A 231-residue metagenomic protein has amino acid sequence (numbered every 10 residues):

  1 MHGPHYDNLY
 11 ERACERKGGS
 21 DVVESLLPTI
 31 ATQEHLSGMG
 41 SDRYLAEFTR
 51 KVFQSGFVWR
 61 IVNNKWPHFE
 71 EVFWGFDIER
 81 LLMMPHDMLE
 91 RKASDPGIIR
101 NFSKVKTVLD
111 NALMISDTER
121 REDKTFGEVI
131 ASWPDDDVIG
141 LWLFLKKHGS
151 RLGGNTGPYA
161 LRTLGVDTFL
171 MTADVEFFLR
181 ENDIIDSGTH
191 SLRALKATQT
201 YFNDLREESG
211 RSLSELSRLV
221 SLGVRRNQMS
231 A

Functional and structural regions predicted by a protein language model:
M1-N101, V105, L219-R226: N-terminal polyanion-binding entry modules of DNA glycosylases/AP lyases and select other DNA-binding proteins
M1-T29, D123, G127-A231: C-terminal accessory module of base-excision DNA glycosylases/AP lyases that mediates lesion recognition and DNA
A13, S55, V105, N111-A112 (+2 more regions): Small-side-chain structural scaffolding
D42-A46, P67, F102-L109, I139 (+3 more regions): Non-catalytic, well-ordered alpha-helical scaffold segments
K51-S55, F76, D95-P96, I115 (+4 more regions): Alpha-helix C-capping/helix-to-loop hinge sites
W74-R151: Alpha-helical ds-nucleic-acid-binding substructure associated with the helix-hairpin-helix region of base-excision DNA
